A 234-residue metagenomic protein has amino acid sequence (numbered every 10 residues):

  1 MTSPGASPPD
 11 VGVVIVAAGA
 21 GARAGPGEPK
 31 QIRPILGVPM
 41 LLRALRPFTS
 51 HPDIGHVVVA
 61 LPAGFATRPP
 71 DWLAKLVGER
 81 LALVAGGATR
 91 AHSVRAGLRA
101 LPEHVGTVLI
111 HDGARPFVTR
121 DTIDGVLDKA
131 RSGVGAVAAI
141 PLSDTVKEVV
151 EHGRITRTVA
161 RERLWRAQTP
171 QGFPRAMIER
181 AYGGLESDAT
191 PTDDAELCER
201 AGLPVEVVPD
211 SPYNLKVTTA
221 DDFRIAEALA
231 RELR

Functional and structural regions predicted by a protein language model:
M1-G12, A74-K75, A228-R234: Short, low-complexity, intrinsically disordered N-terminal peptides in bacterial proteins
T2-P4, P8-A66: N-terminal glycine-rich phosphate-binding loop and ensuing alpha1 helix
I15, L41, G97, H111-D112 (+3 more regions): Residue-level signal for inorganic ion chemistry
A66-W72: Acidic helix N-cap motif at the loop->helix transition within catalytic regions of sugar-transfer enzymes
A74-T107: Short phosphate-binding loop-to-helix
V118-E206, R234: Conserved core of the sugar-phosphate nucleotidyltransferase
E206-Y213: Catalytic beta-strand/loop signature of glycosyltransferases that borders the donor
N214-R234: Hydrophobic helical membrane-anchoring modules
